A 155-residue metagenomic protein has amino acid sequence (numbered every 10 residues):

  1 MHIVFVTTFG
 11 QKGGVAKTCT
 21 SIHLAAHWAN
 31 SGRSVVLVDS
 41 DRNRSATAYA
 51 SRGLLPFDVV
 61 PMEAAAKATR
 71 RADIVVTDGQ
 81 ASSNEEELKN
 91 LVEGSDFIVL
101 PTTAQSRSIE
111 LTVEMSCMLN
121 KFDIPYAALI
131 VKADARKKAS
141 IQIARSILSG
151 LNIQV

Functional and structural regions predicted by a protein language model:
H2-V15, I22-E93, S146: P-loop/Walker-type NTP enzyme "switch/lid" segment
V15-A16, R136: Short amphipathic alpha-helical "recognition" segments used for binding
T20, R33, D58, R107-E110 (+1 more regions): Short linear functional motifs in flexible/disordered or boundary regions
I74-V155: Conserved catalytic-core segment of NTP-binding enzymes
